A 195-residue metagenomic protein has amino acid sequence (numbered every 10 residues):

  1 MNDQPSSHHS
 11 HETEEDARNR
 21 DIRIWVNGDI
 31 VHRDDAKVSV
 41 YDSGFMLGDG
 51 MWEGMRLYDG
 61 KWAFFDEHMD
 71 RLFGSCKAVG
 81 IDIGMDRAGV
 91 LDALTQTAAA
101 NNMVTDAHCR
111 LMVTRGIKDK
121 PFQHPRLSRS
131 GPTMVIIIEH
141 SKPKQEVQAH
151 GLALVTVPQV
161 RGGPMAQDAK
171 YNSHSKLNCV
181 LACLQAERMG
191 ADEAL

Functional and structural regions predicted by a protein language model:
M1-L195: Conserved alpha/beta cores of soluble small-molecule-handling proteins
